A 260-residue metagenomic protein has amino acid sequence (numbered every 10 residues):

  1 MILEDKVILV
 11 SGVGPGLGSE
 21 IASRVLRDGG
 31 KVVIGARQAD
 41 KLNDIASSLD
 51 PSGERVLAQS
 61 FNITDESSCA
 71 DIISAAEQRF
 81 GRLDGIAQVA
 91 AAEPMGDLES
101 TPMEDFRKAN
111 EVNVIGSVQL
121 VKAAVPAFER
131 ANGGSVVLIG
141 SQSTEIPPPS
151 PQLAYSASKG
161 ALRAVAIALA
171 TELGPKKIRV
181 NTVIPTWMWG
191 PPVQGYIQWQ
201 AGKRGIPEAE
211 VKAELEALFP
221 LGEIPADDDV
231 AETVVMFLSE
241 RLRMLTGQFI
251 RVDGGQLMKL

Functional and structural regions predicted by a protein language model:
G14-P15: Conserved glycine-rich cofactor-binding loop
D97-L98, D105-N110, L215: Substrate-binding pocket helix/loop in short-chain dehydrogenase/reductase
V121, S158, A166: Active-site helix of classical SDR
P126, T171-E172, R243: Alpha-helical segment proximal to the catalytic Tyr-Lys
S141: Residue(s) in the substrate-gating loop at a strand-loop-helix junction that position the organic substrate next
G174, R179, L245-G247: Short, small/polar-rich loop/turn modules that mediate ligand/substrate recognition or access, typified
V235, L242, T246-L260: Short C-terminal tail/terminal secondary-structure segment of NAD(P)H-dependent dehydrogenase/reductase domains
